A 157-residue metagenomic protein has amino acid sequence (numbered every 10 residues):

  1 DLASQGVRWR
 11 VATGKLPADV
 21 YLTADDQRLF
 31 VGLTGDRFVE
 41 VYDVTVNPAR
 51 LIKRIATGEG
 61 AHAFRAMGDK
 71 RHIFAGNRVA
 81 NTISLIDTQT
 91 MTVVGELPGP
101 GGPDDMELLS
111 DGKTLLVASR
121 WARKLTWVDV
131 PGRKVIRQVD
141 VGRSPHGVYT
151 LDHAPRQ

Functional and structural regions predicted by a protein language model:
D1-Q157: Predominantly soluble domains enriched in secretory-pathway, periplasmic, or organellar proteins
